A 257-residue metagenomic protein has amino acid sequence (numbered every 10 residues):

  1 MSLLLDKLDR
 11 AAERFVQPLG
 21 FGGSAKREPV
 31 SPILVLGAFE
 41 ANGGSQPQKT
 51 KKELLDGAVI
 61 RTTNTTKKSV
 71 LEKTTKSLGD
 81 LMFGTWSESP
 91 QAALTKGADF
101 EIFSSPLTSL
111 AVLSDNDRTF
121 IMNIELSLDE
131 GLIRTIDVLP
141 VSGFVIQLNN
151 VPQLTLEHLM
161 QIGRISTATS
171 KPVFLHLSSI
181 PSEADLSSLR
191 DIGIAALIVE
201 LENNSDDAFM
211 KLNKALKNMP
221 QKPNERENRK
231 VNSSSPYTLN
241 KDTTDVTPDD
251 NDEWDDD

Functional and structural regions predicted by a protein language model:
M1-F83, V246-D257: Conserved N-terminal beta1-alpha1 strand-loop-helix module at the mouth
E28-S31, K49-L54, T75-L78, A93-G97 (+4 more regions): Flexible, charged surface loops at secondary-structure boundaries
S31-E40, D56-T62, G79-S87, F100-F103 (+4 more regions): Hydrophobic faces of well-ordered beta-strands that scaffold small-molecule active sites in alpha/beta enzyme cores
Q46-T50, S89-G97, S127-V138, S179-L197: Catalytic cores of alpha/beta
T62-L78, E88-A92, F100-R118, L128-L132 (+3 more regions): Active-site-adjacent beta->alpha loops and helix N-cap segments on the catalytic face of soluble alpha/beta enzymes
T85-P90, L128-T135, V173-H176, Q221-S234: Short, basic, helix/turn surface patches
A98, M122, D137-S142, L148 (+3 more regions): ATP/nucleotide-binding catalytic cores
N203-D256: C-terminal helical cap(s) of enzyme catalytic domains, especially alpha/beta-barrels
